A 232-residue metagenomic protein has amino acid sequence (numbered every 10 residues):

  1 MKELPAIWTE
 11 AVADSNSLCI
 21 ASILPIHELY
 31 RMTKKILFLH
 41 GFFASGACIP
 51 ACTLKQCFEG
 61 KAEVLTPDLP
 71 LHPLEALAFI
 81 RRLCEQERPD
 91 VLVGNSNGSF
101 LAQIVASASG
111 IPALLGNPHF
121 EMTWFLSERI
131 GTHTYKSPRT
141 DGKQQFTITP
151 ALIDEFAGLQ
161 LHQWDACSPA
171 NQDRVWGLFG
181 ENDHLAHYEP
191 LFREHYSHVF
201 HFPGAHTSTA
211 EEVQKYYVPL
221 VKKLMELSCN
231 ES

Functional and structural regions predicted by a protein language model:
D14-N16, Y30: Intrinsic-disorder-associated, low-complexity terminal segments enriched in Asp/Asn/His/Tyr and depleted of Lys/Arg
T33-Q86, E121, H206: Active-site catalytic motif of lipid deacylating hydrolases and related acyltransferases
V93-G98, A102: Gly/Ala-rich beta-loop-alpha elbow adjacent to hydrolase catalytic centers
V105-A106: Aromatic pocket-lining residues of Rossmann-like dinucleotide-binding sites
P112-C229: The alpha/beta-hydrolase serine catalytic core
